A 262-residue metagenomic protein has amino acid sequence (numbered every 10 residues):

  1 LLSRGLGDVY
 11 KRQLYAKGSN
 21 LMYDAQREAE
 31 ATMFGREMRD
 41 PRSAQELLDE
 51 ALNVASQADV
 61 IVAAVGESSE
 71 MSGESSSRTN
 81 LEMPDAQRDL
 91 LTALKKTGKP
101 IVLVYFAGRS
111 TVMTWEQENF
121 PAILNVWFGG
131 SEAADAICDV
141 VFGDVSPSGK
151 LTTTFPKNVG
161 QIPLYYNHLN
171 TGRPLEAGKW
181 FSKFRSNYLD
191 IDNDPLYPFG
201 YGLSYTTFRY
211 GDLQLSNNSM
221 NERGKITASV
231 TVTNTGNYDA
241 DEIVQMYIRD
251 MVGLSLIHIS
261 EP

Functional and structural regions predicted by a protein language model:
L1, S77-D85, D89, N125-G129 (+2 more regions): Short, contiguous acidic/charged loop-to-helix segments that flank catalytic cores in large enzymes
L1-Y10, I257-P262: Single conserved hydrophobic/aromatic residue that forms the stacking wall/gate of nucleotide- or nucleobase-binding
R4, E50, D89, A93 (+2 more regions): Alpha-helical scaffold segments in soluble metabolic enzymes
D8-R39, F106-D241, Y247-R249: Secreted, periplasmic, or luminal enzymes acting at the cell surface/secretory milieu
A16-K17, L21-E118: Hydrophobic helix-and-loop "lid/oligomerization" segment in the mid-to-C-terminal part of catalytic domains
D59, N234, E261: Acidic active-site catalytic centers that drive phospho-/nucleotidyl reactions and related ester hydrolyses
S68-M71, V159, V252: Feature marks short, surface-exposed loop/turn motifs that line or immediately flank catalytic pockets and channel
I248-L256, S260: Short aromatic-acidic-glycine turn motif
